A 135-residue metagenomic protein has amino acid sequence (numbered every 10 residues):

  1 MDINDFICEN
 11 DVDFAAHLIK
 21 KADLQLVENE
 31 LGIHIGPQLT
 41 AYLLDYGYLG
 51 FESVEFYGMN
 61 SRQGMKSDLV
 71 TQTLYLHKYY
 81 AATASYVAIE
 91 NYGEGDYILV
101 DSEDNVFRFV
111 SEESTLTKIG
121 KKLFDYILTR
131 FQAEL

Functional and structural regions predicted by a protein language model:
M1-I98, F131-E134: A surface-exposed partner-binding patch
V100-D104: Short acidic-glycine loop/turn motifs at beta-strand connectors
F107-F109: Short, compact, well-ordered microdomains
E112-S114: Short, solvent-exposed aromatic-acidic interface loops
L116-L135: Compact, glycine/acidic-enriched structural inserts
